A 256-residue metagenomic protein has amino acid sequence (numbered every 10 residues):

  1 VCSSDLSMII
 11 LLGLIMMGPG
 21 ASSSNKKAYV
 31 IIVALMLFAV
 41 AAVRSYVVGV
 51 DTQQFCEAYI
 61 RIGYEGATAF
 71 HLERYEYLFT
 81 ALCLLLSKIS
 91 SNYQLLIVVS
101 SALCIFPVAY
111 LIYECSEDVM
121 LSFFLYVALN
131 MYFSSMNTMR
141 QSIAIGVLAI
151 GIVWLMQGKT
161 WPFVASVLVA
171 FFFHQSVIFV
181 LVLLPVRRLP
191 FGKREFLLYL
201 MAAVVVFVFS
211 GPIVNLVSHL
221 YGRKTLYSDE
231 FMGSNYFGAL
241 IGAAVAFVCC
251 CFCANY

Functional and structural regions predicted by a protein language model:
V1-S3: Short, small-residue-biased leader/transition segments that mark boundaries at the very start of proteins
M8, F163-S166, S176-R187: Transmembrane-embedded, aromatic-rich helix segments that form part of the hydrophobic channel/pocket engaging
Q53-C56, L184-Y256: Alpha-helical transmembrane segments and terminal signal-anchor/GPI-anchor hydrophobic tails, characterized by long
Q53-Y64, T68-S91: Short hydrophobic/aromatic helix or loop-helix immediately within or flanking a transmembrane segment in polytopic
V99-C115: Transmembrane-helix motifs of polytopic, lipid-linked glycan transferases
I112-L129: Transmembrane-helix signature of polytopic, membrane-embedded enzymes that assemble or transfer cell-envelope glycans
M136-S142: Short acidic/glycine- and proline-prone juxtamembrane loop motifs at membrane-interface regions of multi-pass membrane
L148-W161: Membrane-interface transmembrane helices that cradle and orient dolichyl/undecaprenyl
